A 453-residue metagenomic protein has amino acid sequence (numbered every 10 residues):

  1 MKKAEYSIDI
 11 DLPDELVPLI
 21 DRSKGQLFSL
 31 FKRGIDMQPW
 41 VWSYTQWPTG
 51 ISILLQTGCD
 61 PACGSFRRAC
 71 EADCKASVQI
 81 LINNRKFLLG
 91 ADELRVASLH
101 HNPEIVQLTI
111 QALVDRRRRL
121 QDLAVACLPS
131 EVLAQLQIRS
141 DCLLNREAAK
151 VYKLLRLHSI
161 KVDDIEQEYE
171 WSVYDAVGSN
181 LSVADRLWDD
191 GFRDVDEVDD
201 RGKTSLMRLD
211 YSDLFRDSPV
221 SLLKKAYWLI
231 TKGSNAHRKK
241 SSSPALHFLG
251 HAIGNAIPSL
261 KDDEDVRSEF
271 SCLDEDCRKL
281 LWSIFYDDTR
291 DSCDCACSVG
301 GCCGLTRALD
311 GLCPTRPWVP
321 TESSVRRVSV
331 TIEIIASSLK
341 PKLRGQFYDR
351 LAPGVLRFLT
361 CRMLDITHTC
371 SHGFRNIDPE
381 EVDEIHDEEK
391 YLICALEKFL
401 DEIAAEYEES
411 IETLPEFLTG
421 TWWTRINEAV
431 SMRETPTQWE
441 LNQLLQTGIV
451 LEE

Functional and structural regions predicted by a protein language model:
M1-E453: Ankyrin repeat (ANK) tandem arrays and their immediately adjacent linkers/low-complexity segments
